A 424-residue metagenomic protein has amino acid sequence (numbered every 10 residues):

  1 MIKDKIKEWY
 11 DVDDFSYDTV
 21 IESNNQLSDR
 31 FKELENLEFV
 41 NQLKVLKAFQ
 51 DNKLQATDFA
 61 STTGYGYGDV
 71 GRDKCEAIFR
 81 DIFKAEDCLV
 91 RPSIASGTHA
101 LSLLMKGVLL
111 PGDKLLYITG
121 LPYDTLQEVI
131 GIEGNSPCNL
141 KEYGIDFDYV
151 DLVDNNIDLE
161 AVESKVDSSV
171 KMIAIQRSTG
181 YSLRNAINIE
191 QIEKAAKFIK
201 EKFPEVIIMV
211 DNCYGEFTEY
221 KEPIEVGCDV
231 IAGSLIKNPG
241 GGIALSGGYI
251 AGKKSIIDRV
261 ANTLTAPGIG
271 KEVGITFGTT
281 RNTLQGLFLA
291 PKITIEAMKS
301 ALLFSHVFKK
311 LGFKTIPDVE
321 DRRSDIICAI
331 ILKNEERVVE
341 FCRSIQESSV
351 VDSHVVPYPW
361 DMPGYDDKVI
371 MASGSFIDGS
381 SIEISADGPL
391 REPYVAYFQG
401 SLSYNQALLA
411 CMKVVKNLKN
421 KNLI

Functional and structural regions predicted by a protein language model:
I2-S28, E35-N36, V45-D51, Q55-D58 (+8 more regions): Conserved PLP-enzyme active-site core in the AAT-like
L54-G64, E86-D87, I326: Glycine-/proline-rich flexible loop or hinge segments
F79-R80, F304: Structural element of the ATP-grasp superfamily
D87-V90, D113-L116, D148, K171-M172 (+7 more regions): Structural motif
K309-L423: Conserved C-terminal alpha-helix-loop-beta "cap" of PLP-dependent enzymes that closes/shapes the active-site mouth
